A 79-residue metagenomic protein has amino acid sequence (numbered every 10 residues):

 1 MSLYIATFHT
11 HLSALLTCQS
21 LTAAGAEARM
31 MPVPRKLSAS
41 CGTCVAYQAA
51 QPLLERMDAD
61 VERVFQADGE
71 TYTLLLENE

Functional and structural regions predicted by a protein language model:
M1-S2, V61: A structure-centric signal for secondary-structure junctions around beta-strands
S2-P52: Amphipathic, hydrophobic secondary-structure cores in small proteins
A49-E79: C-terminal structural segments of small proteins and small subunits
